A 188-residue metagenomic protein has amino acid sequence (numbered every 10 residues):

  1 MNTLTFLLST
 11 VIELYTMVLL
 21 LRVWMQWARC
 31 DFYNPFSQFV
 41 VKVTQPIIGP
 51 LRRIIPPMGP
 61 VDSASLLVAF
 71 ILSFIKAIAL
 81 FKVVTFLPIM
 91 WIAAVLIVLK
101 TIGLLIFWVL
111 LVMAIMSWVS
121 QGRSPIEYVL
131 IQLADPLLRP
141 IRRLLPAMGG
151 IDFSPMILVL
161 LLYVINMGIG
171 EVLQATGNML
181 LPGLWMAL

Functional and structural regions predicted by a protein language model:
M1-L188: Selective transmembrane helix interface/packing segments
